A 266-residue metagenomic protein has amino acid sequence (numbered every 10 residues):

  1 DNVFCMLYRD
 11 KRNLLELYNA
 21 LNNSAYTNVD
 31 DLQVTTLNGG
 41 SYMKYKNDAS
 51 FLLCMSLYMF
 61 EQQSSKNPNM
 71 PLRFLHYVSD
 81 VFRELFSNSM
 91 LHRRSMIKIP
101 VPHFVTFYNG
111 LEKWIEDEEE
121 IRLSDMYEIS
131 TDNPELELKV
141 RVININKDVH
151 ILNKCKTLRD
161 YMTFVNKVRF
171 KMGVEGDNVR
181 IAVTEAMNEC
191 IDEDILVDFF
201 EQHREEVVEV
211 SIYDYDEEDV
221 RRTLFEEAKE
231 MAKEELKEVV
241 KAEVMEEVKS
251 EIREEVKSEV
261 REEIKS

Functional and structural regions predicted by a protein language model:
D1-S266: Elongated, amphipathic alpha-helical interaction scaffolds
